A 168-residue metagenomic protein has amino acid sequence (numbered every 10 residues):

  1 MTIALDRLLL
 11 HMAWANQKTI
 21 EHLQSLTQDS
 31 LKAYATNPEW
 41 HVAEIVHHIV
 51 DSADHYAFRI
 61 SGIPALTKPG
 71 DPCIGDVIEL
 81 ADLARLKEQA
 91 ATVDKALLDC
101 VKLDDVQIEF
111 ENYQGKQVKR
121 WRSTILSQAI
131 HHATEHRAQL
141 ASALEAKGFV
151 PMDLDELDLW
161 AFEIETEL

Functional and structural regions predicted by a protein language model:
M1, L5-L8, D82, L86: Residue-level preference for long, well-ordered alpha-helices that form the structural scaffold of enzyme catalytic
M1, T19-H22, D94, D99 (+1 more regions): Terminal low-complexity, poorly structured segments
D6-E21, S25-C73, Y113-L168: Short, contiguous alpha-helical
I63-D104: Helix-adjacent hinge/juxtasegments
V101-G115: Acidic catalytic patch
